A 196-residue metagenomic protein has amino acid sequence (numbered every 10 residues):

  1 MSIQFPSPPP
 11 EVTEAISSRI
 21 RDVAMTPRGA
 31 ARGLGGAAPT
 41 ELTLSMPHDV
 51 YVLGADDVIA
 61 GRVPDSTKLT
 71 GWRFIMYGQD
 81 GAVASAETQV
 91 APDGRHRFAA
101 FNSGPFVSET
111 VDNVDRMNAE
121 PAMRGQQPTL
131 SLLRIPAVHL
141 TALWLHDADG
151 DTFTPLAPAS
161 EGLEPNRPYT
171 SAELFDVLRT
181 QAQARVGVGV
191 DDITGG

Functional and structural regions predicted by a protein language model:
M1-I59, G104-P128: Short, non-transmembrane alpha-helical segments in secretory-pathway proteins
L34-P92, T141-A148: Exposed beta-strand-loop-beta-strand "reactive/processing" segments of non-cytosolic proteins
S66, S131-P136: Structural signature of eukaryotic scaffold interfaces centered on beta-propeller domains
A82-P128, T152-G196: A short, surface-exposed interaction/processing loop segment used at functional sites
P136, L140-D147, D151-A157: A two-mode feature
